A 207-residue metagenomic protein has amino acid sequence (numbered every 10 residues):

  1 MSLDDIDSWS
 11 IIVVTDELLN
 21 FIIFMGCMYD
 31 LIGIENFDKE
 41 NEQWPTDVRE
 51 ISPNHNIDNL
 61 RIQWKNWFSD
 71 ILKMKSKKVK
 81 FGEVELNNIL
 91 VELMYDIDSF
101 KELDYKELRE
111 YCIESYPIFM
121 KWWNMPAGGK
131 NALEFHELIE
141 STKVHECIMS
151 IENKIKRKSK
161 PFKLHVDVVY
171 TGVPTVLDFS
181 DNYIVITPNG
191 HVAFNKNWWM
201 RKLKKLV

Functional and structural regions predicted by a protein language model:
M1-M125: N-terminal low-structure segments adjacent to metalloprotease catalytic domains across cellular compartments
M25, D30-N36, E40, S76-K80 (+4 more regions): Generic alpha-helix signal with a bias toward terminal, lower-confidence helices and secondary-structure junctions
S52, N56, F135-K143, G190-H191: Conserved aromatic-histidine-acidic binding/catalytic patches
I62, K106, T142-H145, M149 (+1 more regions): Generic alpha-helical secondary structure signal
F119-I184: Auxiliary, metal-adjacent structural segments of Zn-dependent hydrolase domains
I186-T187, H191-V207: Active-site recognition of the HExxH zinc-binding catalytic motif
